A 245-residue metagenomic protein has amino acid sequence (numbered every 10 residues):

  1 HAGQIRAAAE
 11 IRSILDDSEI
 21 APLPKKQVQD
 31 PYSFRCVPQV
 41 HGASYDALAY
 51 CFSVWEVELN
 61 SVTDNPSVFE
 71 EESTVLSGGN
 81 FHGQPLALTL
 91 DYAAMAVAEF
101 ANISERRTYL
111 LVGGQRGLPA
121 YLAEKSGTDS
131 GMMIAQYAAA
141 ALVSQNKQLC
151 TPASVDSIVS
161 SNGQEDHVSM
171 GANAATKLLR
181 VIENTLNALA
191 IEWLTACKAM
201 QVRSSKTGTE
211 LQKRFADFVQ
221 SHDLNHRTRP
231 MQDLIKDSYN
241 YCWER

Functional and structural regions predicted by a protein language model:
H1-R245: C-terminal auxiliary extensions adjacent to catalytic cores
